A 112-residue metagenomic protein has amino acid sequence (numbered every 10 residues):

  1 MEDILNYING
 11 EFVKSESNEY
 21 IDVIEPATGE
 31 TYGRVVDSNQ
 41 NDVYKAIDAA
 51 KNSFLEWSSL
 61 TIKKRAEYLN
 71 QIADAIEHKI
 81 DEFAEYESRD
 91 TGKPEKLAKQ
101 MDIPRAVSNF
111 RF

Functional and structural regions predicted by a protein language model:
M1-R34, E67, Q71: Terminal low-complexity tails and localization/encapsulation signals of metabolic enzymes
Y32-F112: Glycine-rich loop-to-alpha-helix module at the N-terminal edge of alpha/beta enzyme cores
